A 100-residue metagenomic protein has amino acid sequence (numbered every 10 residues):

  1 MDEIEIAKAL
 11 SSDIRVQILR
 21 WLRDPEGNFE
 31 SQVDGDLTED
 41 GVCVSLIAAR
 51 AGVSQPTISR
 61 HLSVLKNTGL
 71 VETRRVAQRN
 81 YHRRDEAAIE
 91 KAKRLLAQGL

Functional and structural regions predicted by a protein language model:
M1-A7: Short, Lys/Arg-enriched N-terminal segment that forms or immediately precedes the first helix of a structured domain
K8, I14-S54, N80-A87: N-terminal helix-turn-helix DNA-binding core of bacterial DNA-binding proteins
R15, R60-H61: Histidine-centered divalent metal-coordination motifs
A49, R60, K66-N67: Alpha-helical residues within the helix-turn-helix
N67-V76, R83: Beta-hairpin "wing" of winged helix-turn-helix
A88-A92: Short, charged/polar, Gly/Pro-enriched secondary-structure boundary elements
L95-L96: Residue-level signal for well-ordered alpha-helical positions
